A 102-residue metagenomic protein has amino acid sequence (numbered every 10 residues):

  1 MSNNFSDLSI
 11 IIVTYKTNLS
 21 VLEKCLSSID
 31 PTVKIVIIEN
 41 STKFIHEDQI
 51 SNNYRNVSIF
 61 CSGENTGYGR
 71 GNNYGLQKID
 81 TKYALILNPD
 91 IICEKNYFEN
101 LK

Functional and structural regions predicted by a protein language model:
M1-S27: N-proximal low-complexity "stem/linker" segments adjacent to membrane-targeting elements
F5-S9, S28-I37, N56-S58: Short loop->beta transition adjacent to catalytic acidic/histidine clusters or analogous donor-positioning motifs
V21-E23, K43-N52: Acidic helix N-cap motif at the loop->helix transition within catalytic regions of sugar-transfer enzymes
S28, E39-E47, E64: A conserved acidic beta->alpha catalytic loop
H46-E47, N72, N96-F98: Acidic donor-diphosphate engagement hotspot in glycosyltransferases and nucleotidyltransferases that stabilizes
S62-I79: Glycine-rich, basic loop-to-helix element that forms the pyrophosphate-binding segment of sugar-nucleotide handling
A84: Short aromatic/hydrophobic "clamp" motif used to bind/position activated sugar donors
I91-K102: Acidic donor-binding/catalytic loop of UDP-sugar-dependent glycosyltransferases, especially processive GT2
